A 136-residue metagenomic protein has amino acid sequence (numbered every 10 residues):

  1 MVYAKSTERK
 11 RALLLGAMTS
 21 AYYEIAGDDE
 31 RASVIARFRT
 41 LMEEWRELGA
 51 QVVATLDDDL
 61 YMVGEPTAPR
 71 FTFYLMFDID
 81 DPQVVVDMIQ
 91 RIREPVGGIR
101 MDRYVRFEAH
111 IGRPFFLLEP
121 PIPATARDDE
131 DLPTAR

Functional and structural regions predicted by a protein language model:
M1, L75-F77, V85-P95: Contiguous, function-dense segments enriched for cysteine-driven chemistry and partner/ligand-binding capacity
M1-F71, I79-Q83, G112-R136: Short S/T/G/P-rich N-terminal loop/turn motif that feeds into the first structured element of a domain
G27, M88, V96-G98, I122: A generic "cationic amphipathic patch" detector
T72-Y74, R106: Broad gene-expression machinery/nucleic-acid interaction feature
I92-Y104: A common structural junction motif
